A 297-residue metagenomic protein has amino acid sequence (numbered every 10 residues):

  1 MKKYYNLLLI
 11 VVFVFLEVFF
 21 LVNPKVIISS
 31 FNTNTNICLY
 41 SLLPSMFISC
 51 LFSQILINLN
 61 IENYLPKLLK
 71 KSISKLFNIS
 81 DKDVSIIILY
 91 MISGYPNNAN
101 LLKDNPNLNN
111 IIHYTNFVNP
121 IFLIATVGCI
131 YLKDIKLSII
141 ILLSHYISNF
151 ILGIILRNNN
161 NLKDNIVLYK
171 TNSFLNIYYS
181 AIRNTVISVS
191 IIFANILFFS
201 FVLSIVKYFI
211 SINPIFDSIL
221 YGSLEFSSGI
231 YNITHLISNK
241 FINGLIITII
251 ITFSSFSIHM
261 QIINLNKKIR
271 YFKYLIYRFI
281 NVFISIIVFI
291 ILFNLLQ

Functional and structural regions predicted by a protein language model:
M1-V11: N-terminal membrane topogenic signal
V11-V22, V26-I55, L142-I212: Selected transmembrane alpha-helices and immediately adjacent juxtamembrane segments of polytopic inner-membrane
N34-C38, L42, L69, L245-I249 (+1 more regions): Entry/N-cap segments of selected transmembrane alpha helices and their immediately preceding amphipathic helices
S45, S49, S53, K70 (+13 more regions): Alpha-helical transmembrane segments in multi-pass membrane proteins
L59-I61, Y178, I182-I251: Transmembrane helical segments that form the transport core of multi-pass membrane transport proteins
I73-Y131, L220-L236, G244-N266: Alpha-helical membrane segments and immediately flanking helix-loop junctions that form or couple to the substrate/ion
K103-L156, L265-V288: Membrane-core helix-loop-helix motifs of multi-pass transport proteins
V288-Q297: Juxtamembrane boundary at the C-terminal end of a transmembrane helix
